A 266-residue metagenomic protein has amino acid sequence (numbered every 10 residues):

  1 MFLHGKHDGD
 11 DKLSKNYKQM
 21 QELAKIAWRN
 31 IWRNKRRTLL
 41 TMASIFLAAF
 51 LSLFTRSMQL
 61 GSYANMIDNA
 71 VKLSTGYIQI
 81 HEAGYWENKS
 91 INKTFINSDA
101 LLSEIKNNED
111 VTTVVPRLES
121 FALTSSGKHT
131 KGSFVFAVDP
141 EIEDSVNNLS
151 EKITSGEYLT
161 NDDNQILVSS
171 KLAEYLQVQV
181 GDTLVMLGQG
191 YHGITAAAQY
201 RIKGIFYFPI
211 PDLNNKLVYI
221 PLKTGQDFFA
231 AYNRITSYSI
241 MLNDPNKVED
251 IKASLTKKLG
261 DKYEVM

Functional and structural regions predicted by a protein language model:
F2-L3, K12-L53, S62-Y63, D68 (+1 more regions): N-terminal Sec/SRP start-transfer signal
H7: Cationic, low-complexity basic patches in intrinsically disordered or flexible, solvent-exposed regions
L53-F134, E157-D162: Hydrophobic, regular-secondary-structure patches
E109-T112, L176, N233, Y263: Structural motif
R117-L118, K131-D139, K152-K223: Hydrophobic secondary-structure segments that place a key small or acidic residue at a functional site
I142-L149: Cytochrome P450 core scaffold surrounding the K-helix E-X-X-R motif and the conserved "meander" helix-loop region
G190-M266: Mechanotransmission and gating elements of multispan inner-membrane complexes involved in transport and envelope
